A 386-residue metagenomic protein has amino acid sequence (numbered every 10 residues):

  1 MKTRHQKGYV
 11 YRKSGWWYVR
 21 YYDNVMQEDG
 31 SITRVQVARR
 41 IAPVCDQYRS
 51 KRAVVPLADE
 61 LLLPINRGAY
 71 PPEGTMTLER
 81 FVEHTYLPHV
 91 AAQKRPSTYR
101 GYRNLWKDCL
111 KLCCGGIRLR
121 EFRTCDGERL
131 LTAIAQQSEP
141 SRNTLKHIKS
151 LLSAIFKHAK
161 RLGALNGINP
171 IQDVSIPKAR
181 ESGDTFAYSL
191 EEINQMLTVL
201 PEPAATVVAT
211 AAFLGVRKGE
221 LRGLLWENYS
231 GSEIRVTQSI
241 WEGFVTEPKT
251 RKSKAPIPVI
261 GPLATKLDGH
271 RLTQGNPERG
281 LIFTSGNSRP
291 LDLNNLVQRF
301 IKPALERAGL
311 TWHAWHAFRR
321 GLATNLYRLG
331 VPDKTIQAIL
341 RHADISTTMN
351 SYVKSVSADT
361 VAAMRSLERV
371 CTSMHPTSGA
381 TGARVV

Functional and structural regions predicted by a protein language model:
M1-W16: Short N-terminal "domain-start" leader segments that mark the transition from disordered tails or signal peptides into
K2, N194-A205, L214, I257 (+4 more regions): Short, basic (Lys/Arg/His-rich) helix/loop patches that form interaction surfaces in the mid-to-C-terminal regions
K13-W17, N24-C125, L272-I282, K354: N-terminal DNA-binding module of tyrosine recombinases/phage integrases
W17-D23, I234-V236, I257-V259: Short beta-strand motif preference
C45-K51, G74-T75, E79, L87-A164 (+3 more regions): N-terminal core-binding DNA-recognition domain of tyrosine site-specific recombinases/integrases
R142, K146-S150, R161, L165-L224 (+5 more regions): Basic, Lys/Arg- and aromatic-enriched nucleic-acid-binding interface segment
A187, I240-E242, L340-S366: Catalytic-site neighborhood detector that most strongly recognizes the C-terminal catalytic loop/helix of tyrosine
E242-L263, G269, T273, S285-R289 (+1 more regions): C-terminal secondary-structure termini that scaffold catalytic or DNA-interacting sites
